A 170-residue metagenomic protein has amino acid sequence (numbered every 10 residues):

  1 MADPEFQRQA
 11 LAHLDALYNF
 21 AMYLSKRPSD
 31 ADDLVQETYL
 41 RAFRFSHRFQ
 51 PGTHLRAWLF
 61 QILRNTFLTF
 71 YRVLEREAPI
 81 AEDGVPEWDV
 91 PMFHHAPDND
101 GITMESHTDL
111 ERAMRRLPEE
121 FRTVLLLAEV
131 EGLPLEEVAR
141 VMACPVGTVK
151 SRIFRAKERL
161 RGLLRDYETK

Functional and structural regions predicted by a protein language model:
M1-N19, S29-D32, F43: A short, charge-rich alpha-helical start-of-domain segment used by transcription regulators
A2-R8, A81, P86, R140-V141 (+1 more regions): C-terminal edge and immediately downstream basic/flexible tail or linker adjoining helix-turn-helix-like DNA-binding
H13-L14, L24, L126-L133: Short helix-capping/turn signature of helix-turn-helix
L17, A21, S46, L59 (+1 more regions): Hydrophobic-face residues of short alpha-helical interaction/recognition segments
D33-L40, R44, T53-N65: Structural recognition of an alpha-helix C-terminal capping motif at a helix-to-coil junction
Q61-E82, T103, R155: Arg/Lys-rich amphipathic alpha helix in sigma70-family domain 2
E77-T103, H107-L110, P134: Internal acidic/polar
R115, E119-T123, E131-T148, G162: Helix-turn-helix DNA-binding module
